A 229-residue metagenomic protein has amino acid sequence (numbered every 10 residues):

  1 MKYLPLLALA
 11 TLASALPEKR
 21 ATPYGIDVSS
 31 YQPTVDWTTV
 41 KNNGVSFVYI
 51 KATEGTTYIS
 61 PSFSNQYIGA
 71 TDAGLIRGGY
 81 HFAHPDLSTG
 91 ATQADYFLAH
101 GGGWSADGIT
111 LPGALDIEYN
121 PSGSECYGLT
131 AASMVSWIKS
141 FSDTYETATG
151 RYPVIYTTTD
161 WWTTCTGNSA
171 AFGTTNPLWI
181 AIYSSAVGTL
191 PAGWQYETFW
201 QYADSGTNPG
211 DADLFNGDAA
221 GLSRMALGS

Functional and structural regions predicted by a protein language model:
M1-P17: Fungal secretory targeting signals
E18-A148: Substrate-binding cleft of extracellular glycoside hydrolase catalytic domains
E18-Q32, T38, A171-S229: Functionally critical loop-and-helix segments that line ligand-binding/catalytic clefts of soluble enzyme domains
V28, I50, L115-I117, I155-T158 (+2 more regions): Conserved beta-strand positions
R77, R151-P153, L178: Hydrophobic anchor at the start of a short beta-strand that flanks the dinucleotide cofactor-binding loop
T89-T92, T163-A171: Glycine-rich, charge-decorated loop segments at or immediately adjacent to ligand/cofactor-binding or catalytic sites
L98-A114, Y119-P121, G167-Y196: Structural recognition of alpha->loop->beta junctions
Y145, T149-T164: Aromatic-lined carbohydrate-recognition surfaces of secreted/lumenal glycan-active proteins
